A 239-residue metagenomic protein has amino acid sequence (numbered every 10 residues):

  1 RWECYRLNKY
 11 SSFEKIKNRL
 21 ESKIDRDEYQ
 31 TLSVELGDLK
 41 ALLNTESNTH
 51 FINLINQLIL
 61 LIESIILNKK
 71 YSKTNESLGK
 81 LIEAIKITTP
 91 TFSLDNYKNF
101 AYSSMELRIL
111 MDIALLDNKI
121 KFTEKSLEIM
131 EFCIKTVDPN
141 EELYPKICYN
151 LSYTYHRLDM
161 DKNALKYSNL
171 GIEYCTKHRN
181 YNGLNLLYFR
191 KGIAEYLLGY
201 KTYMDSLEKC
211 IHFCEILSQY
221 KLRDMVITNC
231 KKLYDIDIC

Functional and structural regions predicted by a protein language model:
R1-E76, K80: Flexible inter-repeat linkers and adjacent short helices within tandem amphipathic alpha-helical repeat scaffolds
K23, L67-N68, L110, D117 (+3 more regions): Residue at a conserved register position within TPR or TPR-like alpha-solenoid repeats
I24-N44, Y71-F92, N118-E131, D159-N169 (+1 more regions): Helix-turn-helix repeat elements of alpha-solenoid scaffolds
R26, K70-Y71, I120, L151 (+5 more regions): Structural motif corresponding to the intra-repeat A-B loop/turn of tetratricopeptide repeats
A41-L54, K70, I85-S103, C133-E141 (+1 more regions): Flexible helix-coil transition and linker loops at the boundaries of alpha-helical arrays
I55-L58, A101, R108, K146 (+2 more regions): Residue register of alpha-helical TPR repeats
L165, N169-C239: Long, low-complexity regulatory tails in eukaryotic proteins
